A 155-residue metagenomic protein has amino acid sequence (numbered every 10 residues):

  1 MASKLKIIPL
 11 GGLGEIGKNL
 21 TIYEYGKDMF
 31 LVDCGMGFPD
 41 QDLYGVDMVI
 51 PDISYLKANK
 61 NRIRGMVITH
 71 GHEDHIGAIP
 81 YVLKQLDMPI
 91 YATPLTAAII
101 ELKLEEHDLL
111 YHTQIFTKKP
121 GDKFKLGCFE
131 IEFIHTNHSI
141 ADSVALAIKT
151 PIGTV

Functional and structural regions predicted by a protein language model:
M1-I7, G26-M29, K123-I131, T150-V155: Beta-strand-turn-beta hairpins that frame and shape the catalytic cleft of phosphate-ester-processing enzymes
A2-Y25, P80: N-terminal phosphate-binding or glycine-rich loops at protein starts, especially the Walker A/P-loop of NTPases
I7, Y23, D33, H70-G71 (+3 more regions): Divalent metal-coordination and catalytic microenvironments
E15-K18, K27-I68, Y81-M88, A92 (+2 more regions): Pre-active-site segment of Zn-dependent metallo-hydrolases
K18-Y23, F124, V144-I148: Short beta-strand scaffold segments in enzyme catalytic cores
F30, C34-F38, S143-V144, I148-V155: Metallo-beta-lactamase
H75: N-terminal Rossmann-fold NAD(P) dinucleotide-binding loop
L95-S143, P151: Metallo-beta-lactamase
